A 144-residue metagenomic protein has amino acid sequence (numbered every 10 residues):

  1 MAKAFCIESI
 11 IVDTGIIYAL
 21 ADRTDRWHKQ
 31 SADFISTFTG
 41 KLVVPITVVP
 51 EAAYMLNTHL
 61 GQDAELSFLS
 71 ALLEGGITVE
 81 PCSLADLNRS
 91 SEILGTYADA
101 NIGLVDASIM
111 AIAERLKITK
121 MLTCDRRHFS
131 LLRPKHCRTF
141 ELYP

Functional and structural regions predicted by a protein language model:
M1-S9, M110, L116-P144: Acidic, PIN/NYN-like endoribonuclease modules and their adjacent C-terminal/linker elements
M1-V44, N57-S70, K135-H136: Short, well-structured N-terminal submotif of metal-dependent ribonuclease cores
D13, E51, D106, D125: Acidic active-site catalytic centers that drive phospho-/nucleotidyl reactions and related ester hydrolyses
G15-I16, T47, A85, R127: Alpha-helix/helix-capping structural signal
V79-C124: Active-site neighborhoods of divalent-metal-dependent phosphate/nucleic-acid chemistry enzymes
